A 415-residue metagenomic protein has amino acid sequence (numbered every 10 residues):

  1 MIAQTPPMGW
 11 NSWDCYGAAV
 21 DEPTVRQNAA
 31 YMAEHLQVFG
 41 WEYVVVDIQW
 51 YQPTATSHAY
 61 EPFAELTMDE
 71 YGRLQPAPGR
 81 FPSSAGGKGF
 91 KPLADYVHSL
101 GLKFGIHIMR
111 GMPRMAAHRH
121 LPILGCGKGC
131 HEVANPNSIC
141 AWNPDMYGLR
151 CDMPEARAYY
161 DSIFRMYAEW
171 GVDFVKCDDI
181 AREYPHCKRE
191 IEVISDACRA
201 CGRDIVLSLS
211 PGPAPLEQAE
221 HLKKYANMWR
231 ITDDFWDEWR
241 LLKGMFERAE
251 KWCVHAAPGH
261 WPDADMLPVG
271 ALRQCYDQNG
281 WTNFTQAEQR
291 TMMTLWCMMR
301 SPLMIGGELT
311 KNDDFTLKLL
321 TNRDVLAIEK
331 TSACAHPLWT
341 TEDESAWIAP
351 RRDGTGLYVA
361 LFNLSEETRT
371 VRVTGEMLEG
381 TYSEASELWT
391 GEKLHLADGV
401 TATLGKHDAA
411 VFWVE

Functional and structural regions predicted by a protein language model:
P7-S12, E42-D47, F104-H107, D173-D178 (+6 more regions): Structural recognition of the beta-strand scaffold that forms the well-ordered cores of secreted hydrolase catalytic
W13-C15, Q49-Y51, M109-P113, I180-R182 (+2 more regions): Active-site beta-loop-alpha junctions enriched in small/polar residues
M32-Y96, L100-A168, V172-Y184: Aromatic-lined carbohydrate-binding/catalytic grooves of carbohydrate-active enzymes
H131-S138, C151-D152, A158, S162 (+1 more regions): Glycan-recognition surfaces
R290, W296-M299, M304-G306, T340-E379: Carbohydrate-binding surface patches
T291-W339: Catalytic cores of secreted or luminal carbohydrate-active enzymes
E376-G391: Solvent-exposed beta-hairpin/edge-strand motifs
L396-E415: C-terminal beta-strand-rich structural cap/linker in extracellular carbohydrate-active enzymes
